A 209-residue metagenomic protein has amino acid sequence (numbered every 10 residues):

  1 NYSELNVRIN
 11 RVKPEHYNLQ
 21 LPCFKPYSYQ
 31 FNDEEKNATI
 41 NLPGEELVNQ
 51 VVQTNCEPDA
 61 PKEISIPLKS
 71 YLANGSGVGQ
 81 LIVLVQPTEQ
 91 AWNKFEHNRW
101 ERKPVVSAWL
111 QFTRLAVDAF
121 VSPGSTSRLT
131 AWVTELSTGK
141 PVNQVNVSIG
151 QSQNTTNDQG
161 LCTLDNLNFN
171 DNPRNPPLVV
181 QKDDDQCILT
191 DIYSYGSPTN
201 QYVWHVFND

Functional and structural regions predicted by a protein language model:
N1-D209: N-terminal, cleavable Sec-dependent signal peptides of secreted/periplasmic/extracellular proteins
